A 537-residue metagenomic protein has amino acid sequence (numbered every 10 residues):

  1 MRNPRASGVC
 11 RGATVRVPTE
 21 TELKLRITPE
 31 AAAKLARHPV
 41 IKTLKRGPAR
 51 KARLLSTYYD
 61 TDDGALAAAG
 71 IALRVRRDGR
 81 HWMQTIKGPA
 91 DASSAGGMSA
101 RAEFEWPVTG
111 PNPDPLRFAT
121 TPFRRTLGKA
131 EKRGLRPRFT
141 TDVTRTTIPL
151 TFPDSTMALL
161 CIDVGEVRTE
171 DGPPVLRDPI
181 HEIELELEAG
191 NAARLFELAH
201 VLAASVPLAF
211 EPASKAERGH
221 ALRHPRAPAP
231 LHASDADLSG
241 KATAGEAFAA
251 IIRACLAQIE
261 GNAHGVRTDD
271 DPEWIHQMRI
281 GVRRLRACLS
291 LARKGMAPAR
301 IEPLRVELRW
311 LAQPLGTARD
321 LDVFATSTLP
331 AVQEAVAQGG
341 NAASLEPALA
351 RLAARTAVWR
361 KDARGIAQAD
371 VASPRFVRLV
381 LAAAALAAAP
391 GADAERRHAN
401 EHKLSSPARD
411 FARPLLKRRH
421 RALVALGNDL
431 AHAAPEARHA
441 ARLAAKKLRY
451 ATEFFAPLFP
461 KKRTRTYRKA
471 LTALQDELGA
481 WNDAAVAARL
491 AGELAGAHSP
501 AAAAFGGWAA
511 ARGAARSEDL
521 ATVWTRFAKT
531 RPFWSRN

Functional and structural regions predicted by a protein language model:
G8-N537: Cationic, histidine-enriched alpha-helical/coil surfaces that engage anionic ligands
